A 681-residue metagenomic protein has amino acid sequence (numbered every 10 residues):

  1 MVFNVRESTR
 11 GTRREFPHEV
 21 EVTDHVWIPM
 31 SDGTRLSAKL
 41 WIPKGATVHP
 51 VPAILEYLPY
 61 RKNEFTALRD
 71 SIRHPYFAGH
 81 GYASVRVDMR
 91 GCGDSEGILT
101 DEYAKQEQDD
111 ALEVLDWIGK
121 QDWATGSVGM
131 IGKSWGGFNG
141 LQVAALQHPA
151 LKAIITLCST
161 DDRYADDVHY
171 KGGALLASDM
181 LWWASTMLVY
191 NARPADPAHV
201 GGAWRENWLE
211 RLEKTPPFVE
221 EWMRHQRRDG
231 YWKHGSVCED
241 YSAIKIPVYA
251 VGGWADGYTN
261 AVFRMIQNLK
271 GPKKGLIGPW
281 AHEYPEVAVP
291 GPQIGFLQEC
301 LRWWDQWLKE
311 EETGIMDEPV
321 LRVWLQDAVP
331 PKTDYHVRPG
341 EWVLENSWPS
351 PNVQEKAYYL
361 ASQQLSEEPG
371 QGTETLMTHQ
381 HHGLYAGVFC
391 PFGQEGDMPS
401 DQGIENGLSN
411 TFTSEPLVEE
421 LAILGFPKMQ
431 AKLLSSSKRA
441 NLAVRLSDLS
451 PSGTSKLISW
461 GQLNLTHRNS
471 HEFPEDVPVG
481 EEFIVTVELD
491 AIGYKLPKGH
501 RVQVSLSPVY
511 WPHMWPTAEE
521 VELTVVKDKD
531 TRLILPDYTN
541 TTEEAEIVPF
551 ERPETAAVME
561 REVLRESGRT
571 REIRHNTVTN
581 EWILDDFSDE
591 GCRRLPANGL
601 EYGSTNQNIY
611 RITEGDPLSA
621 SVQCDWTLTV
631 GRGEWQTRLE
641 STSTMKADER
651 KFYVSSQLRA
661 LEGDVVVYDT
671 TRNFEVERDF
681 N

Functional and structural regions predicted by a protein language model:
T9-H49, T413, L417-E419, F473: N-terminal cap/lid segment of alpha/beta-hydrolase-fold proteins
R10, E286, P290-L661, V665-N681: C-terminal, loop-rich substrate-recognition/catalytic regions characterized by aromatic stacking residues
K44-G119, V168-H169, L175, S447-S452 (+1 more regions): Cap/lid segment of the alpha/beta-hydrolase catalytic domain
D70-S71, G79, A145-A243: Accessory cap/linker subdomain of secreted extracellular hydrolases
W123-S134: Alpha/beta-hydrolase fold nucleophile elbow
K133-Q142: Glycine-rich nucleophile elbow surrounding the catalytic serine of serine-hydrolase chemistry
I244, A250-G252: Short beta-strand/loop motif that positions the catalytic acidic residue of the alpha/beta-hydrolase fold
A261-K273: Active-site-adjacent alpha-helix of alpha/beta-hydrolase-fold enzymes
